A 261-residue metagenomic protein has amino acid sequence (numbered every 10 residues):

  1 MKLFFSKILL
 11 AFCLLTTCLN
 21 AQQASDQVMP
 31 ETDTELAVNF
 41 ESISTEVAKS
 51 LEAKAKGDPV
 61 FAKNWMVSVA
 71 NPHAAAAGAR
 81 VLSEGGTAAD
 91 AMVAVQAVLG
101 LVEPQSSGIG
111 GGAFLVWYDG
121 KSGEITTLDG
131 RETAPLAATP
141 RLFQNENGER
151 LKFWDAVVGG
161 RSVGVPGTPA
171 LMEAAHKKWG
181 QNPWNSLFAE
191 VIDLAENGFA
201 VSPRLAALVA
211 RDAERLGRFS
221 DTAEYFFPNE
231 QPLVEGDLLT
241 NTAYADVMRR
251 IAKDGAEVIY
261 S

Functional and structural regions predicted by a protein language model:
M1-K7: Positively charged n-region of N-terminal signal peptides that target proteins for export
K7-T17: Bacterial N-terminal signal peptides
A21: Glycine-rich phosphate/dinucleotide-binding loop and adjoining beta-alpha-beta core of small-molecule
A24-A76, R80, A88-S261: Noncatalytic scaffold domains of N-terminal-nucleophile
